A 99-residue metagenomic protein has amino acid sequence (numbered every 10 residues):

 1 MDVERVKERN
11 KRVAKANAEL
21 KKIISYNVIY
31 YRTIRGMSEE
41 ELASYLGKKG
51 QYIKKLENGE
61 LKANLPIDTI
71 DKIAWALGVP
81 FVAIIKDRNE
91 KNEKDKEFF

Functional and structural regions predicted by a protein language model:
M1-Y26, Y30, I34, K91-E97: N-terminal flexible/basic segments that precede or flank functional cores
V28, E39, G50, I67-I70: Helix-turn-helix DNA-binding elements, focusing on the entry/boundary residues of the two helices that contact DNA
V28, L42-A43, I53-L56, I84: Conserved hydrophobic/aromatic packing and binding residues within compact polymer-binding modules
E40-A43, I73: Short alpha-helical "recognition helix" segments of helix-turn-helix
G47-A63: Recognition helix of helix-turn-helix/homeodomain-like DNA-binding domains that insert into the DNA major groove
E60-W75: Short, basic-rich loop-to-helix N-cap that marks the start of a DNA-contacting helix
G78-D95: Short C-terminal boundary/hinge segments that cap the last helix of small helical domains
